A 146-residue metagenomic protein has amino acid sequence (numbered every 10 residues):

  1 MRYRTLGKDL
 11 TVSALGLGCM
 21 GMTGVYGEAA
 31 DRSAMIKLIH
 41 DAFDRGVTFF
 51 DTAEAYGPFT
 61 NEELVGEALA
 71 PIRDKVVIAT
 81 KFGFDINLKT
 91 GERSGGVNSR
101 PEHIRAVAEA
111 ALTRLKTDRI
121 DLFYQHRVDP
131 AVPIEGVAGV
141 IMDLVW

Functional and structural regions predicted by a protein language model:
M1-T80, W146: N-terminal binding-site loop/beta-alpha segment at the start of enzyme catalytic domains that lines or forms
R4-L6, G83, E102, D129: Small/flexible residues
K8-L10, N87, P133: A periodicity- and composition-biased signal for non-globular, repetitive helical segments
G16-C19, R45, N87-T90, R119-L122: A short alpha-helix capping/helix-coil boundary motif
G21-G24, Y56, F84-L88, H126-D129: Feature marks short, surface-exposed loop/turn motifs that line or immediately flank catalytic pockets and channel
F49-A55, D85-L88, T113-T117: Low-complexity, flexible helical/coil segments
P71-S99: Structural motif corresponding to the early beta-alpha repeats
K89-W146: Glycine/proline-rich, positively charged, aromatic-decorated active-site loop/lid region on the catalytic face
